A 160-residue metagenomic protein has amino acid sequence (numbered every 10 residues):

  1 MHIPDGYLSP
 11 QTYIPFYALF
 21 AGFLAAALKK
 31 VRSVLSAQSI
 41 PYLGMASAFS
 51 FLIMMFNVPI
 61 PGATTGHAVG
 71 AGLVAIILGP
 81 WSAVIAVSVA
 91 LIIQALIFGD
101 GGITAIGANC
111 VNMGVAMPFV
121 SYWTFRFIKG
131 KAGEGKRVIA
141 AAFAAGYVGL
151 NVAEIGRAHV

Functional and structural regions predicted by a protein language model:
H2-V74: Hydrophobic transmembrane alpha-helices
I14-P15, I40-M45, V84-S88, V111 (+1 more regions): Hydrophobic alpha-helical transmembrane segments
A25, K29, A46-F49, A90 (+4 more regions): Predominant activation on well-ordered alpha-helical scaffold segments within soluble catalytic domains
L35, I97, G101, A105 (+2 more regions): Membrane-interfacial segments
F51, I106, C110, A142-G146: Hydrophobic alpha-helical transmembrane segments of multi-pass small-molecule transporters/permeases
M54-M117: Alpha-helical membrane segments and adjacent membrane-interface helices in multi-pass membrane proteins
M113-E154: Short helix-perturbing small/polar motifs within transmembrane alpha-helices
A158-V160: Conserved small/polar residues in nucleotide/adenosyl-binding loops
